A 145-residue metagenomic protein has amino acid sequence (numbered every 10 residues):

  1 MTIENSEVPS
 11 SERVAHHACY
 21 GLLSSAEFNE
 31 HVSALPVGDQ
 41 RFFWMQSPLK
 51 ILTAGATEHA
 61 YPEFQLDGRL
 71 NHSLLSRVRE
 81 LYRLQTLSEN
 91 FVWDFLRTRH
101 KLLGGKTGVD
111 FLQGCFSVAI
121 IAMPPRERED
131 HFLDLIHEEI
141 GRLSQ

Functional and structural regions predicted by a protein language model:
M1-Q145: Non-transmembrane "mature" sequence context
